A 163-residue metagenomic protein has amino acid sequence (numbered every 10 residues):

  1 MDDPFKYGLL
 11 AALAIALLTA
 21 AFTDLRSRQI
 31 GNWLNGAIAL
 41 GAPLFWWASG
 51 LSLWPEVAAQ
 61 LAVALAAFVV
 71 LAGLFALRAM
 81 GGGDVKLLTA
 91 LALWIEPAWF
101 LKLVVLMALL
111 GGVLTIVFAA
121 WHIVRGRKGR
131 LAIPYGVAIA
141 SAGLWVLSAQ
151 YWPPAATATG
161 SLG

Functional and structural regions predicted by a protein language model:
M1-G163: A membrane-topology feature that recognizes alpha-helical transmembrane segments and their immediate juxtamembrane
